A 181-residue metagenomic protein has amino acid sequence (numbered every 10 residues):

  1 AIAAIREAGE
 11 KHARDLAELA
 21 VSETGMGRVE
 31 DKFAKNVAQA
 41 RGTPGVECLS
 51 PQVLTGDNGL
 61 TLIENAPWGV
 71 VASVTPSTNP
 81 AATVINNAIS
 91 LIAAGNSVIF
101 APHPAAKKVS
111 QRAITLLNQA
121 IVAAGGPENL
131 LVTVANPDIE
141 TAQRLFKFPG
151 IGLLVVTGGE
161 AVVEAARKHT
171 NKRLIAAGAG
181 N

Functional and structural regions predicted by a protein language model:
A1-L62: N-terminal Rossmann-like NAD(P)+-binding subdomain of aldehyde/semialdehyde dehydrogenases
I2, G9-A13, A17, E64 (+7 more regions): Generic structural signal for well-ordered, non-membrane alpha-helical segments in soluble metabolic enzymes
I2-A13, A17-A20, T24-R28, I114-G125 (+4 more regions): Structural signal for hydrophobic packing residues in well-ordered secondary-structure cores of soluble enzyme domains
F33-A34, P104, V134, G180: Residue-level "edge-of-site" marker
L49-A120, A124, T170-L174: Conserved small-residue-rich beta-alpha loop and adjacent elements that most often cradle the phosphate/pyrophosphate
L49-P51, P76-S77, L130-V134, I151-L154: Short, flexible loop segments at the rims of nucleotide/cofactor-binding pockets, characterized by
V70, T133-N181: Conserved NAD(P)+-binding/catalytic subdomain of aldehyde/semialdehyde dehydrogenases
A94-I99, G125-E128, R144-G152: Short, surface-exposed connector motifs at secondary-structure boundaries
